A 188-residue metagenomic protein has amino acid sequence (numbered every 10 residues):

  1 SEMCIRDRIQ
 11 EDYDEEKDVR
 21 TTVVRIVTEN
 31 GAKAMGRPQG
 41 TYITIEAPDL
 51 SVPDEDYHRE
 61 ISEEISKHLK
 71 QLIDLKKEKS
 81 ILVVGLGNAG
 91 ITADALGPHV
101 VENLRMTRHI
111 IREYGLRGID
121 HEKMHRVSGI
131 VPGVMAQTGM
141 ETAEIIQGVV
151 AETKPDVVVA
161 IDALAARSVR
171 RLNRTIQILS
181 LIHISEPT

Functional and structural regions predicted by a protein language model:
E2-R8, I182-T188: Residue-level detector of conserved catalytic or cofactor/ligand-binding positions in enzyme active sites
E16-P38, L104-H121: N-terminal short beta-loop-beta anion/metal-coordinating cradle
G31-D74: An N-terminal, well-structured beta->alpha segment
T44-P48, S80-I91, G129-G133: Short glycine-rich or small-residue beta-strand-to-loop segments that form or flank ligand, phosphate, metal/Fe-S
L86-D94, A136, A163-R167: Gly/Ser/Thr-rich loops at beta-strand to alpha-helix junctions that form or flank small-molecule/cofactor-binding
N88-H125, G129: Glycine-rich phosphate/diphosphate-binding loop of Rossmann-like nucleotide-binding domains
D120-V149: A structural-propensity feature for long, helix-poor, extended segments
A143-E186: Glycine-rich phosphate-binding loop
